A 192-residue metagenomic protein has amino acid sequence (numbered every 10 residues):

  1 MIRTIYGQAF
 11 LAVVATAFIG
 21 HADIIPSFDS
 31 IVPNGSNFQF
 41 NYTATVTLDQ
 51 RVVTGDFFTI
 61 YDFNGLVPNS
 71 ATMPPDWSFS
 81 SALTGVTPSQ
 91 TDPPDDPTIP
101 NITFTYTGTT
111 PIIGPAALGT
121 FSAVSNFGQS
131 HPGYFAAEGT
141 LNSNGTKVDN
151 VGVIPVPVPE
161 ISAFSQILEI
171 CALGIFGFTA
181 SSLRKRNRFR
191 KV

Functional and structural regions predicted by a protein language model:
M1-A9, F164: Bacterial N-terminal signal peptides that target proteins for export
Q8-A17: Bacterial N-terminal signal peptides
L11, N64-G65, E169: Intrinsic structural disorder/low-complexity segments
F18-A22: Sec/Tat signal peptide C-region and signal peptidase I cleavage site
D23-P157: Extracellular or exported targeting regions of proteins
E160-S182: A short, hydrophobic C-terminal helix/tail in secreted or cell-surface proteins
L183-N187: Membrane-interface elements of multi-pass transporters and channels
R188-V192: Cytoplasmic C-terminal tails of single-pass
